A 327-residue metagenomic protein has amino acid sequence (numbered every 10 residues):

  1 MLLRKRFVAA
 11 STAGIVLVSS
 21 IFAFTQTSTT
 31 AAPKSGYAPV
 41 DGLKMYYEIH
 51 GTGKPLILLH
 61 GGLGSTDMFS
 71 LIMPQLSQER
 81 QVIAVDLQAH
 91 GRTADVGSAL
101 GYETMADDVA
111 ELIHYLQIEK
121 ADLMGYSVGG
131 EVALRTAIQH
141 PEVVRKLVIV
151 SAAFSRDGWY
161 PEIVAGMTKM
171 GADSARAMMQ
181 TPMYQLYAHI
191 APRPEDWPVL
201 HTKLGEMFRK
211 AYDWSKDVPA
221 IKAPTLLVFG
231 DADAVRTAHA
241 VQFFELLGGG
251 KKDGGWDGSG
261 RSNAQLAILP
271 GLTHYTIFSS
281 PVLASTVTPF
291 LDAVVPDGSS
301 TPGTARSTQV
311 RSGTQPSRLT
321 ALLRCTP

Functional and structural regions predicted by a protein language model:
G42, H201-D217: Active-site nucleophile elbow and catalytic-triad environment of alpha/beta-hydrolase enzymes
L43-A94: Conserved HGGG/HGGXW glycine-rich cap/lid loop of the alpha/beta-hydrolase fold
A84-M124: Active-site loop/oxyanion-hole signature of alpha/beta-hydrolase fold enzymes
E131-Q139, R145-Y184: Flexible "cap/lid" loop of the alpha/beta hydrolase fold
I221, L227-F229: Short beta-strand/loop motif that positions the catalytic acidic residue of the alpha/beta-hydrolase fold
A232-R236, H274-Y275: Acidic catalytic loop of the alpha/beta-hydrolase fold
A234-Q242, K251: Conserved alpha/beta-hydrolase "acid-adjacent" motif
G254, G258-G313, L319-C325: Catalytic active-site module of serine/aspartate enzymes centered on a nucleophile-bearing elbow/loop
